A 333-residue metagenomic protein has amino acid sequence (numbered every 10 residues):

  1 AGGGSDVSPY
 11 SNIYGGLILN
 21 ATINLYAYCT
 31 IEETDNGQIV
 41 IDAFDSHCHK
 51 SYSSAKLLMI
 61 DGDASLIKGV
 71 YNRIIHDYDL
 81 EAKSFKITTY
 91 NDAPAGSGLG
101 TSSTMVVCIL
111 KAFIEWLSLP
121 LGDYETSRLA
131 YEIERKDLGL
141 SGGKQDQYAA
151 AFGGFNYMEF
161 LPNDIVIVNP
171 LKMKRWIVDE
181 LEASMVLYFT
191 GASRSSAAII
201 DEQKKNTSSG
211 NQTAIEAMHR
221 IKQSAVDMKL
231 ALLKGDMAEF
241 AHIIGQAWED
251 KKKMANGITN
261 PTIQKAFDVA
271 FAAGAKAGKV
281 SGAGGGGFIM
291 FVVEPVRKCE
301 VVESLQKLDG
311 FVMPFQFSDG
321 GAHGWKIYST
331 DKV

Functional and structural regions predicted by a protein language model:
A1-G3: Conserved SET/PR-domain catalytic core that frames the SAM/AdoMet-binding pocket
S5-V7, N12-I13, I18-H76, R128-S141 (+2 more regions): C-terminal nucleotide
S51-L57, I87-G98, F113-I114: Short acidic, glycine/Ser/Thr-rich loop/turn "cap" segments at secondary-structure junctions
Y71-A95, L129: Glycine- and acidic-rich phosphate- and metal-coordinating loops
H76-E81, W116-L121, K307: Secondary-structure boundary elements
L99-L119, D123: DPxDG-like acidic metal-binding loop motif
G286: Glycine-rich active-site/cofactor-binding loop and its immediate structural neighborhood
